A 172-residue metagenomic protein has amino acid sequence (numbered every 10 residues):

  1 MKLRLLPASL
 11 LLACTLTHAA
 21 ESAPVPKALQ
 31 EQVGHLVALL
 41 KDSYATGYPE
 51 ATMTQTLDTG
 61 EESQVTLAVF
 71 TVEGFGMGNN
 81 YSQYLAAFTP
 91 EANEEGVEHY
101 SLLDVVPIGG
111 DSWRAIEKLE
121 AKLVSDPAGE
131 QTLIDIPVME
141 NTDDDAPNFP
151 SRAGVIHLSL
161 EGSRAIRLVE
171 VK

Functional and structural regions predicted by a protein language model:
M1-P7: Bacterial N-terminal signal peptides that target proteins for export
L11-A19: Hydrophobic h-region of N-terminal signal peptides that target proteins for export in Gram-negative bacteria
E21-L29, L119-K172: Acidic, small-residue rich beta-repeat scaffolds with periodic aromatic anchors
A23-Y84: N-terminal secretory signal peptides
Q83-T89, V155: Hydrophobic beta-strand positions in blades of beta-propellers and related beta-sheet-rich domains
P90-G96, S163-I166: Short loop/turn segments immediately following beta-strands, especially the blade-tip and inter-blade linker loops
V97-P107, L168-V171: Beta-propeller fold detector
G110-L119: Repeated scaffold domains used in trafficking and secretory/extracellular systems, primarily beta-propellers
